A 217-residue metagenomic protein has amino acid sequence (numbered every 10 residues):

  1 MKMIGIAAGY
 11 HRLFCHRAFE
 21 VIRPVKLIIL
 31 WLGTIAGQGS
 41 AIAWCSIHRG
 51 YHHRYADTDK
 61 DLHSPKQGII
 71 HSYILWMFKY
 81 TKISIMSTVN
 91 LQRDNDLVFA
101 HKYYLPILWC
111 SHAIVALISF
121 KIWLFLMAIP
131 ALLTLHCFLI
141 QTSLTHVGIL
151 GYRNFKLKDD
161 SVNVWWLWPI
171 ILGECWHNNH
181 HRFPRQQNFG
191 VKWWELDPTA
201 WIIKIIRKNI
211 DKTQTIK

Functional and structural regions predicted by a protein language model:
M1-I140, L144-T145, W176, F183-K217: Non-catalytic, topology-defining segments of multipass membrane proteins
L91-D96, L150-W176, F183: Active-site-proximal inter-transmembrane loops
